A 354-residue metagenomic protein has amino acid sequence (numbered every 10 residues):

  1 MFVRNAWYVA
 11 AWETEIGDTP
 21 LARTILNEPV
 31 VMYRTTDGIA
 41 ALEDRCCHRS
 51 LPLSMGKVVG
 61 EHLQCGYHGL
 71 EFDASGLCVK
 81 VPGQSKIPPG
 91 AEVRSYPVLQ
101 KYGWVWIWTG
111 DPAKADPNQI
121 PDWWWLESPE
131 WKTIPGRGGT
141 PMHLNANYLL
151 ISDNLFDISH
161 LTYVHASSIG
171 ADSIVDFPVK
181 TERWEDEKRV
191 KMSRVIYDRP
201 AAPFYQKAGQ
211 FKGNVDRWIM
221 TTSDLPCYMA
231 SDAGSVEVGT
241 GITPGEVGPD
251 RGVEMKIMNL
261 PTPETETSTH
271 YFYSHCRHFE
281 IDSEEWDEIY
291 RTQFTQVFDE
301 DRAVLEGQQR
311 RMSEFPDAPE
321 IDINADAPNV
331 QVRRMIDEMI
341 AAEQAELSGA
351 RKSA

Functional and structural regions predicted by a protein language model:
F2, W12, K57, T162-A171: A short, aromatic/hydrophobic, helix- or strand-capping loop or linear motif that either lines the entrance/gate
R4, V9-W131, A354: Rieske [2Fe-2S] iron-sulfur-binding domain
P117-A354: C-terminal catalytic domain of Rieske-type non-heme iron oxygenases
